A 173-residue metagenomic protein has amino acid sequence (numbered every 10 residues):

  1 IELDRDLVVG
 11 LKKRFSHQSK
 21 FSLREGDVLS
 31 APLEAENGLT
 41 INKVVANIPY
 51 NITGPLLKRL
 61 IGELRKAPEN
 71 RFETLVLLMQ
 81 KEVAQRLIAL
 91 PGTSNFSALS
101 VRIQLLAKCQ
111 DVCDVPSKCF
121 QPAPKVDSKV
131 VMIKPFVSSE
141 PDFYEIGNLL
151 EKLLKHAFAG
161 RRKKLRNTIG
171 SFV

Functional and structural regions predicted by a protein language model:
I1-H156, G160: Catalytic cores of RNA-modifying enzymes
S171-V173: Short, intrinsically disordered, charge-balanced linker/junction segments flanking boundaries in proteins
